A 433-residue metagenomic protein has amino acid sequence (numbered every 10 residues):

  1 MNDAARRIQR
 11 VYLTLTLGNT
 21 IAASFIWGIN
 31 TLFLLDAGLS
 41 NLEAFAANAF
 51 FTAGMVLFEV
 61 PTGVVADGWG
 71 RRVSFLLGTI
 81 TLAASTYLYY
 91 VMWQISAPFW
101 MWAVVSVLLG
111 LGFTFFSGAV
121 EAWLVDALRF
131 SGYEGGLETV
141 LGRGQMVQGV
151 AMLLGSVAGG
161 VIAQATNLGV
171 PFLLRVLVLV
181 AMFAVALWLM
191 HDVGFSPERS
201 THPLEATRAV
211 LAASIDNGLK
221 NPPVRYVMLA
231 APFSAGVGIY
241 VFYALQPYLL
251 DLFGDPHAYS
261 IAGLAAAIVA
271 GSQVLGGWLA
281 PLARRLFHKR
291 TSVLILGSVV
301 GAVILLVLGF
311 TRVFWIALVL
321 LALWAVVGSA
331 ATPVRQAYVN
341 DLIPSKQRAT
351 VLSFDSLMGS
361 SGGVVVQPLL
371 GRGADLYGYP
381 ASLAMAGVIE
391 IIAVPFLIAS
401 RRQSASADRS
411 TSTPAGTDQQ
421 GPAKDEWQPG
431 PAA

Functional and structural regions predicted by a protein language model:
M1-R6, H191-L229, D418-G421, D425-A432: Juxtamembrane intracellular "pre-TM" segments in multi-pass secondary transporters
N2-L57, P223-V269: Helix-loop boundary and gating motifs at the non-cytosolic
R10, F45-A47, L57, I239 (+2 more regions): C-terminal transmembrane bundle of multi-pass solute transporters/carriers
L17, S85, S96-F116, I316-A330: Hydrophobic core of transmembrane alpha-helices in multi-pass small-molecule transporters, especially MFS/SLC-type
L76, I80-S96, W102, V299-R312: C-terminal ends and interior cores of transmembrane alpha-helices in multi-pass membrane transporters/permeases
V105-G149: Cytoplasmic helix-loop-helix junction between adjacent transmembrane helices in 12-TM secondary transporters
L168, R175, V180-P203, I398-R409: Helix-loop junctions on the cytosolic side of multi-pass membrane transporters, especially the intracellular loop
